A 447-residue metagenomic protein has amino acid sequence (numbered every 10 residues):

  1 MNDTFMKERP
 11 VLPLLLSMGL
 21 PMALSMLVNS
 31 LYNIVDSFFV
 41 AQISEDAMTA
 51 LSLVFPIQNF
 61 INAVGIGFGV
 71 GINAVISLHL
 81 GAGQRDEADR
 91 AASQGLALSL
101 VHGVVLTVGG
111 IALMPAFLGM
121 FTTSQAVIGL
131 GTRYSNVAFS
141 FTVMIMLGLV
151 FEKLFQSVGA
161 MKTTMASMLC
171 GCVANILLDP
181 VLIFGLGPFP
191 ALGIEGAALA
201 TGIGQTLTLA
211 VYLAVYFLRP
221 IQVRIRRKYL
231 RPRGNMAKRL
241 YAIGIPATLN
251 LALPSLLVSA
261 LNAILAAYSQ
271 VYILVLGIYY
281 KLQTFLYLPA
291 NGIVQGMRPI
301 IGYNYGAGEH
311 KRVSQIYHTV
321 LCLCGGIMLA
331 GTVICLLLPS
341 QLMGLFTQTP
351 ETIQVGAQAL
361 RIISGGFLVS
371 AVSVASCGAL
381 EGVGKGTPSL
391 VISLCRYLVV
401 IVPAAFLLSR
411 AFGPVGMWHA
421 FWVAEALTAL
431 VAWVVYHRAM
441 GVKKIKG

Functional and structural regions predicted by a protein language model:
M1-G19, I76-V143, F189-I245, I301-G366 (+1 more regions): Short alpha-helical transmembrane segments in multi-pass integral membrane proteins
M6-F38, Q42-I43, P56-G71, V75 (+7 more regions): N-terminal transmembrane alpha-helices
S17-D36, V137, G171, G204-T208 (+4 more regions): Transmembrane helical elements of multi-pass membrane transporters/channels
L27, L31-T49, L118-Q125, V181-L192 (+4 more regions): Helix-terminus/linker motif at the lipid-water interface of multi-pass membrane proteins
M48-V108, A112, I145-G159, T163-T164 (+3 more regions): Small-residue-rich hydrophobic transmembrane alpha-helices
F60-A63, T107, N175-P180, L209-L213 (+4 more regions): Hydrophobic transmembrane alpha-helices of multi-pass small-molecule transporters
G69, N73, A138-Q156, T164-C172 (+5 more regions): Short runs within selected transmembrane alpha-helices of multi-pass transporters and secretion channels
G110, K153, D179, I183 (+7 more regions): Structural signal for membrane-spanning alpha-helices in multi-pass inner-membrane proteins, emphasizing helix cores
